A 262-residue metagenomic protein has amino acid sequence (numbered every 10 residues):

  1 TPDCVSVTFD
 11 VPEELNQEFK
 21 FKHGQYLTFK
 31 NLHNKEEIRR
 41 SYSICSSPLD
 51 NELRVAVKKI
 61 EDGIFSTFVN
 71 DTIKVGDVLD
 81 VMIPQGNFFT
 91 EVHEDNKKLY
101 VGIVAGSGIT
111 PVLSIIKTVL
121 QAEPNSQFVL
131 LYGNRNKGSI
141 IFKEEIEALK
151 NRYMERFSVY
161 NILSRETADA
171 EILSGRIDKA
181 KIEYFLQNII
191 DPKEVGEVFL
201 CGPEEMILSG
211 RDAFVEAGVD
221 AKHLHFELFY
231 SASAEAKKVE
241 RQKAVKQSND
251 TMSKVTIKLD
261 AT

Functional and structural regions predicted by a protein language model:
T1-V78, M82, K98, N134-N136 (+2 more regions): Ferredoxin-reductase
T67-A261: FNR/FR-type flavoprotein reductase catalytic core
